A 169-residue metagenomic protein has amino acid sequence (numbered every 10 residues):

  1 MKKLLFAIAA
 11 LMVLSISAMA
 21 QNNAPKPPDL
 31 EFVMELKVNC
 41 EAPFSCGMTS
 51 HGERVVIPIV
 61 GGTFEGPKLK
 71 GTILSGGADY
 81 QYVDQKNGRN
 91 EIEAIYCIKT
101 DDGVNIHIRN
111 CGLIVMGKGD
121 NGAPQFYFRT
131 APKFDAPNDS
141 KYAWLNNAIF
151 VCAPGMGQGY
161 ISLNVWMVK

Functional and structural regions predicted by a protein language model:
M1-N23: Bacterial Sec-dependent N-terminal signal peptides
Q21-K169: Beta-strand-enriched cores of mature, soluble protein domains
